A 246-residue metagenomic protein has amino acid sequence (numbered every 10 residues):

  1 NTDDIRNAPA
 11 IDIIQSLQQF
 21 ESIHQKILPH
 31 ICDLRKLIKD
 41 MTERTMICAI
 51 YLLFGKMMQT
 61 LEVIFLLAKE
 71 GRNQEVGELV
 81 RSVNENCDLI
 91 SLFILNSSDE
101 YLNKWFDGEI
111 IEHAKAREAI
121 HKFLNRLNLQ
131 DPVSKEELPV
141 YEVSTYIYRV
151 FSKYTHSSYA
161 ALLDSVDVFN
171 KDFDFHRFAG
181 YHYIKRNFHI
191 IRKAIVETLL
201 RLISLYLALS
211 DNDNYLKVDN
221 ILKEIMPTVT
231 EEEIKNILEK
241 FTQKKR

Functional and structural regions predicted by a protein language model:
N1-V80, I90, D99-R246: A cross-kingdom marker of C-terminal helix-rich interaction/assembly modules
